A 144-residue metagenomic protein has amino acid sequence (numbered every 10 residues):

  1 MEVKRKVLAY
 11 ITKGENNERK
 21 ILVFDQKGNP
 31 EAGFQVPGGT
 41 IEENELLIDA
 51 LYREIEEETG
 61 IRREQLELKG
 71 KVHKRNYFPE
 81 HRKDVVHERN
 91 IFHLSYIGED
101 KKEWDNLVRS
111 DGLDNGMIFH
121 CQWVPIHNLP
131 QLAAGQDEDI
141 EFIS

Functional and structural regions predicted by a protein language model:
M1-V36: N-terminal strand-loop-strand
E2, K83-H87, D114: Short coil/turn motifs at beta-sheet boundaries
K4-L8, H87-I91, I118: Short hydrophobic/aromatic beta-strand or adjacent loop that forms the aromatic wall/cage of a ligand/substrate-binding
K13-N16, K27, S95-D100, I126-N128: Short loop segments at secondary-structure junctions
E31-F34, K101-S144: Nudix hydrolase/Nudix homology domain
Q35, L46, H87, I91: Amphipathic alpha-helical recognition patches that constitute DNA-binding helices
V36-K71: The catalytic Nudix box helix
R75-V108, Q122: Active-site-adjacent beta-strand/loop module that shapes the phosphate/pyrophosphate-binding cleft
